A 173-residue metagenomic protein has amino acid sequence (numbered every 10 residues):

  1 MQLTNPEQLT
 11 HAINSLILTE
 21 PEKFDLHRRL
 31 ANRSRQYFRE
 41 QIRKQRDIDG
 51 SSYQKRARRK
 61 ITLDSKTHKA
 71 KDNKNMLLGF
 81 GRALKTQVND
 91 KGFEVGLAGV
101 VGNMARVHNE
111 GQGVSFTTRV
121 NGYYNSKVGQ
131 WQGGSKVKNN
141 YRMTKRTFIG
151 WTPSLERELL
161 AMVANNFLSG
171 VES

Functional and structural regions predicted by a protein language model:
M1-S173: Short, Lys/Arg-rich flexible segments
